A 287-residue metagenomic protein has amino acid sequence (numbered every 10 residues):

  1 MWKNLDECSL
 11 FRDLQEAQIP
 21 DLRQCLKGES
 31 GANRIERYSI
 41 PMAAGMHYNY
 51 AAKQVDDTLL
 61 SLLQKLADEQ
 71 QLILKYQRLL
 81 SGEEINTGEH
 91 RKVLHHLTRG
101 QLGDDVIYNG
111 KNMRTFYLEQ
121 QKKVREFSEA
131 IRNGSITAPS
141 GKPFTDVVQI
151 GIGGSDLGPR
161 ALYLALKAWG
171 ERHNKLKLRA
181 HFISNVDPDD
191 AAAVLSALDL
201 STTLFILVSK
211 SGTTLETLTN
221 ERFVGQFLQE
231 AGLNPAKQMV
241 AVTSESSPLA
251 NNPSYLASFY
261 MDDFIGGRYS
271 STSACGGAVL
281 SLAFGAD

Functional and structural regions predicted by a protein language model:
W2-S140: Extended, charge-enriched "interface" segments that sit outside catalytic cores
E126-G134, S140-D287: Glycine-rich phosphate-binding loops that contact phosphosugars or nucleotide phosphates
